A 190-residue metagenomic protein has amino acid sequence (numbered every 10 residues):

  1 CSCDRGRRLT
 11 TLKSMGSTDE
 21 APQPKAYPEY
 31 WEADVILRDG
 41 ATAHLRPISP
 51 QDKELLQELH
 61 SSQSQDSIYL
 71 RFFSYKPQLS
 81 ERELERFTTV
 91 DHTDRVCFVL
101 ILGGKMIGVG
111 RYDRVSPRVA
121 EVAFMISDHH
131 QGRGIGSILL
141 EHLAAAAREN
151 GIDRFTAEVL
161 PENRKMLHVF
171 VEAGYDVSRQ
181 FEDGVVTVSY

Functional and structural regions predicted by a protein language model:
C1-R7: Extreme N-terminal basic, low-complexity initiation segments that serve as generic localization/processing leaders
C3, L12-Y190: Long, contiguous binding/interaction regions
